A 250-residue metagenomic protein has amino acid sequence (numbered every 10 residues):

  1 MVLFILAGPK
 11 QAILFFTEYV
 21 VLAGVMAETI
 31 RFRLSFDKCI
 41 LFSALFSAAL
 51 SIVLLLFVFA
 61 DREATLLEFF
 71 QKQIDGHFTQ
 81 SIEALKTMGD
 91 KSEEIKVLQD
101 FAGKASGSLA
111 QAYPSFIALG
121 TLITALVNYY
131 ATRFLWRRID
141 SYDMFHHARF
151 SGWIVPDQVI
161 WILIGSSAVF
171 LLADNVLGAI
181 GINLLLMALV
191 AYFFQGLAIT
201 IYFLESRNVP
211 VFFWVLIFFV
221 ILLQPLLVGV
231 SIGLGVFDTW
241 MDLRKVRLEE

Functional and structural regions predicted by a protein language model:
M1-E28, L234-D238: Alpha-helical membrane segments and adjacent membrane-interface helices in multi-pass membrane proteins
M1-F4, A23, L163-V169, F212-I221: Hydrophobic, membrane-inserted alpha-helices
L6-A12, R62, V176-I180: Membrane-interface helix caps and helix-loop-helix hairpins in membrane proteins
F15-R62: Short helix-perturbing small/polar motifs within transmembrane alpha-helices
L56-L109: Membrane-interface interhelical loops and short interface/amphipathic helices in multi-pass inner-membrane
Q99-L126: Individual transmembrane alpha-helix segments
F134-A191, Q195-G196: Small-residue-rich helix-loop
D174-E250: Long, positively charged, glycine-interspersed low-complexity recognition regions
